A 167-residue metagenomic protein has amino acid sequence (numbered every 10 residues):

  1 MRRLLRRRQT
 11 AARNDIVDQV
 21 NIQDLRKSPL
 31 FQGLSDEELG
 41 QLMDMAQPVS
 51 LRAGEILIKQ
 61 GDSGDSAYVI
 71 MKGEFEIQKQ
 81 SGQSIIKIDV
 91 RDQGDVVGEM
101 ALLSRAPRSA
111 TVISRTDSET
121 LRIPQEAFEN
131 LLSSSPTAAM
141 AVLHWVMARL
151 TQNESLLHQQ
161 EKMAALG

Functional and structural regions predicted by a protein language model:
M1-Q159: Cytosolic regulatory regions built on CNB/CRP/Popeye-like sensor folds
K162: Phosphate-/nucleic-acid-contacting segments
